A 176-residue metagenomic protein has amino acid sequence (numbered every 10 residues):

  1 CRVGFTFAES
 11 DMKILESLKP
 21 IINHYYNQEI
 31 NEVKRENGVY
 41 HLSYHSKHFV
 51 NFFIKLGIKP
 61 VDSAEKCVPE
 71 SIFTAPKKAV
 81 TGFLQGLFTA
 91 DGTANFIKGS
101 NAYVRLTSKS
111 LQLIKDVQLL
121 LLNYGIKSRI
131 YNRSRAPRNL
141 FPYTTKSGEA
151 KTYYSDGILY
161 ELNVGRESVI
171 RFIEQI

Functional and structural regions predicted by a protein language model:
C1-I176: Internal intein/HINT superfamily modules and their associated LAGLIDADG
